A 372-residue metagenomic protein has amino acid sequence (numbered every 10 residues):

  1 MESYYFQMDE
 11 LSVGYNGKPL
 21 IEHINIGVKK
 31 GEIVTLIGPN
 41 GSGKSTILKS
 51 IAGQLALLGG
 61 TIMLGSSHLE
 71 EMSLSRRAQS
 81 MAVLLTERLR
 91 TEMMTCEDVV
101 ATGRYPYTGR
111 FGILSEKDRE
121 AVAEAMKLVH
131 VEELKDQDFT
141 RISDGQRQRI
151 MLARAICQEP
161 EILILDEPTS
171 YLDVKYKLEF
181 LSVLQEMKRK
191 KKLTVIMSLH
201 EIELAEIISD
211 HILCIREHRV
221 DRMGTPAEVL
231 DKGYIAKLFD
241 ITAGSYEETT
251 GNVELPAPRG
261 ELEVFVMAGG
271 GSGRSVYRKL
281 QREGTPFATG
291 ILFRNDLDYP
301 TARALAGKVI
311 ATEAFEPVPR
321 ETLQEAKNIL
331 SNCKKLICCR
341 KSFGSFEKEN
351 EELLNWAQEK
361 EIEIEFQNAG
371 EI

Functional and structural regions predicted by a protein language model:
I37-P39: The feature captures the beta-strand-to-loop junction immediately N-terminal to the Walker
A52: Helix-to-loop junction immediately C-terminal to a conserved catalytic motif
G60-H68: Conserved ABC transporter NBD signature motif
A101, E116-K135: Conserved ABC ATPase "signature" region
E159: Conserved catalytic motifs of ABC-family nucleotide-binding domains
L163-E167: Catalytic Walker B motif of ABC-type/P-loop ATPase nucleotide-binding domains
D240-R320, C338-R340, G344-K348, E363-I372: ABC ATPase nucleotide-binding domains
